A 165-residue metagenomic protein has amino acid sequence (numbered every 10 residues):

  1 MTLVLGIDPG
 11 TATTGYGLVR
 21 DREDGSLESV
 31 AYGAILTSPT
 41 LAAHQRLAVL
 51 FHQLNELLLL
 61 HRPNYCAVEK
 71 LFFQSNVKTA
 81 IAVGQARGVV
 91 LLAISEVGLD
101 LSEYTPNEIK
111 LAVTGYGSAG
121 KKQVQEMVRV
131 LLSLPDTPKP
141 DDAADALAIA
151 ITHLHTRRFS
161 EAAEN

Functional and structural regions predicted by a protein language model:
M1-N165: Phosphate- and other anionic-substrate recognition elements at nucleic-acid/protein interfaces
